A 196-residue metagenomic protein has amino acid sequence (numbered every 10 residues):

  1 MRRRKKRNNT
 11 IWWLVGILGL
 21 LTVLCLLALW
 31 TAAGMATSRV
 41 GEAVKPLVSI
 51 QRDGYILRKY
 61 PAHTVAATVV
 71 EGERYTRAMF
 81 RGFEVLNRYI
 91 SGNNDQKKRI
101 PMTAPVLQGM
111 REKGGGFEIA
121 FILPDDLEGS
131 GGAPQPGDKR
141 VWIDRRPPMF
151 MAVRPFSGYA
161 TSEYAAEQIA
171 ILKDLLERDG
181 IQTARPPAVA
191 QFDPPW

Functional and structural regions predicted by a protein language model:
R2-W196: A solvent-exposed interaction/effector surface
